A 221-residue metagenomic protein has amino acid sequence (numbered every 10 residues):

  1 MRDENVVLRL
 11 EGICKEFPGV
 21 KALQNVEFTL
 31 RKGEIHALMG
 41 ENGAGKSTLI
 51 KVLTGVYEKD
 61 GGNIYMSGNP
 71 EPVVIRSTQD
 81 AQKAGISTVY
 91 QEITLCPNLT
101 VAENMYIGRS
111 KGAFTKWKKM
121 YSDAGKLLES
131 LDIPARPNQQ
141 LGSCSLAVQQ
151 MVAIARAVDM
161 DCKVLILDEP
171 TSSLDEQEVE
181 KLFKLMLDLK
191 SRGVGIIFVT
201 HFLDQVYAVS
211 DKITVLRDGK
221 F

Functional and structural regions predicted by a protein language model:
R2-F221: Glycine-rich phosphate-binding loops of nucleotide-dependent enzymes
